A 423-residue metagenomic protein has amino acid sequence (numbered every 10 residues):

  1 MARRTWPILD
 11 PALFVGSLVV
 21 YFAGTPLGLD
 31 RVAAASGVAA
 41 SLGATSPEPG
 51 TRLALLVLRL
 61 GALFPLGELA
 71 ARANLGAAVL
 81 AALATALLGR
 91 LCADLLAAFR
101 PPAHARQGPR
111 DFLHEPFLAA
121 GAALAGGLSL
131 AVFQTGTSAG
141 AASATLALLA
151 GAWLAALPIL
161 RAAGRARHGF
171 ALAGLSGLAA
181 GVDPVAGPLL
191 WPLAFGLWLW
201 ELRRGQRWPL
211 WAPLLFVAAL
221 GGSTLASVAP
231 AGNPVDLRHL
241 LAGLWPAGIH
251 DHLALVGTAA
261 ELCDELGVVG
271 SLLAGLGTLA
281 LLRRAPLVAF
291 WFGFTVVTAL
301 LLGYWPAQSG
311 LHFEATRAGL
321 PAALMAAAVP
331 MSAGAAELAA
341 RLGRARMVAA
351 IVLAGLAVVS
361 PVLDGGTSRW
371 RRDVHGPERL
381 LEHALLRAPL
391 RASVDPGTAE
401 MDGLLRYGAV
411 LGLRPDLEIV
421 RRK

Functional and structural regions predicted by a protein language model:
A44-A71, L75-V79, A179: Short hydrophobic/aromatic helix or loop-helix immediately within or flanking a transmembrane segment in polytopic
L66-R90, G108-F112, P116, A120 (+3 more regions): Loop-to-helix entry region of an early transmembrane alpha helix in multi-pass inner-membrane enzymes
L75-D111, L148-P158, V329-A333: Transmembrane-helix motifs of polytopic, lipid-linked glycan transferases
L88-L128, L146, R167, G343-A354: Transmembrane-helix signature of polytopic, membrane-embedded enzymes that assemble or transfer cell-envelope glycans
F112-L113, G136, L149-A171, L178-A179 (+1 more regions): Membrane-interface transmembrane helices that cradle and orient dolichyl/undecaprenyl
P188-A218: Perimembrane helix-loop-helix junctions
L266-V288: Hydrophobic, aromatic-rich transmembrane alpha-helices and their immediate juxtamembrane boundary segments
L282, A333-L363: Signature aromatic-anchored transmembrane alpha helix within multi-pass, membrane-resident enzymes that catalyze glycan
